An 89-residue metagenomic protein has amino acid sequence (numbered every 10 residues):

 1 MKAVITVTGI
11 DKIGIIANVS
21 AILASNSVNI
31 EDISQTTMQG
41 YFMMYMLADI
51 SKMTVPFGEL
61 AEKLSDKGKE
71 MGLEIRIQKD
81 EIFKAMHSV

Functional and structural regions predicted by a protein language model:
M1-V89: A conserved regulatory-domain signal marking ACT and ACT-like small-molecule sensing domains and adjacent regulatory
